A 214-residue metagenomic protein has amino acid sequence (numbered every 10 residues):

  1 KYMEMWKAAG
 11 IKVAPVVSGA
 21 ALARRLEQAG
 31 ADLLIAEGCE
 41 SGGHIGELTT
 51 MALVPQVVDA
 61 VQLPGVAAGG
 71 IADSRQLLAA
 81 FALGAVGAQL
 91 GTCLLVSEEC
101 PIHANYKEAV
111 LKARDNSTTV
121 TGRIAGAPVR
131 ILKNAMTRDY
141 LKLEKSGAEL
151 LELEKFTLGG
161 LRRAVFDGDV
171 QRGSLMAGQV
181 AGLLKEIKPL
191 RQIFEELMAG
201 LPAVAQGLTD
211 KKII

Functional and structural regions predicted by a protein language model:
K1-V66, D73-T92, Q171: Alpha/beta enzyme core
A52-V66, A72-I214: Conserved active-site-proximal phosphate/metal-binding subdomains
